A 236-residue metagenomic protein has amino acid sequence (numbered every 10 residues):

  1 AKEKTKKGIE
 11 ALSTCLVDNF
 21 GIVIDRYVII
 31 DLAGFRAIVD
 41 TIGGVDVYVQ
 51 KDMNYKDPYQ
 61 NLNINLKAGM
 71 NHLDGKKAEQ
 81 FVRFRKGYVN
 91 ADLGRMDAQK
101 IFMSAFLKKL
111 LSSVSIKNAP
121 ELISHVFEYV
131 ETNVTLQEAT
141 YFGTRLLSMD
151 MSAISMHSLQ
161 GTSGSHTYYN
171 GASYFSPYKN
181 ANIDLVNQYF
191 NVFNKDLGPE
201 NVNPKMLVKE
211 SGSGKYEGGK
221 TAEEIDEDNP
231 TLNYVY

Functional and structural regions predicted by a protein language model:
A1-K6, G21-R26, K67-A68, K86-G94 (+3 more regions): Second-shell loop/turn segments in exported
A1-Q60, N133-T135: Amphipathic, coiled-coil-like alpha-helical scaffolding segments used for oligomerization/assembly
K2-G8, N61-A68, V82-Y88, K117-A119 (+3 more regions): Low-complexity, flexible helical/coil segments
G8-L16, F20, D31-I38, A78 (+7 more regions): Stable alpha-helical elements in mature extracytoplasmic
R26-I29, Q80-F81, S155-S158: Structural recognition of the beta-strand scaffold that forms the well-ordered cores of secreted hydrolase catalytic
I30, D46, M53-D57, P120-S124 (+4 more regions): Residue-level signal for alpha-helical context at structural boundaries
G34-E121, H125: Flexible, polar/acidic helix-loop-strand segments at domain edges
N133-Y236: C-terminal solvent-exposed extensions
